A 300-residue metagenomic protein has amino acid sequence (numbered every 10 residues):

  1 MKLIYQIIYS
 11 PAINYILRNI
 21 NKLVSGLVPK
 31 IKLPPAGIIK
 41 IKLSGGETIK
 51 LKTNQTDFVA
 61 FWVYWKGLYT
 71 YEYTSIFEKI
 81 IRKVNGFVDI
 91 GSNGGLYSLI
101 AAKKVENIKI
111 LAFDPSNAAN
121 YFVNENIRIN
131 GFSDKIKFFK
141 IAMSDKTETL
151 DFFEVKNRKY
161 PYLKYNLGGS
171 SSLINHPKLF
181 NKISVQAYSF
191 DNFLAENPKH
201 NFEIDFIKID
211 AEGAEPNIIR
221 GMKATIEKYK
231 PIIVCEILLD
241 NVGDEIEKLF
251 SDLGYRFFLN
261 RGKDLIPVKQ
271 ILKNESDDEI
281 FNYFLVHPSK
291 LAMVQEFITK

Functional and structural regions predicted by a protein language model:
M1-K52: Membrane-proximal basic amphipathic "stem/tether" segments
V24-V28, A36-I39, S171-L179, K269-E275: Short, P/G- and charge-enriched loop/turn segments at secondary-structure junctions
I38-I39, T48, I108-A112, N192-K300: Conserved acidic-Pro-Pro-aromatic motif
G46-T74, F139-F202, E279, S289-T299: Glycine-rich adenosyl-binding loop in Rossmann-like folds that engage adenosine-containing cofactors
W65-D145: SAM cofactor-binding core of SAM-dependent methyltransferases, primarily the Rossmann-like beta-alpha-beta module
A101, V123, I136, F152 (+2 more regions): Hydrophobic packing residues within well-ordered alpha-helices of enzyme cores
A118, K178-V185, V234-N241: Acceptor-substrate binding/catalytic loop of class I
F132, I141-D145, F190, A211 (+1 more regions): Hydrophobic pocket-lining residues within nucleotide cofactor-binding pockets
